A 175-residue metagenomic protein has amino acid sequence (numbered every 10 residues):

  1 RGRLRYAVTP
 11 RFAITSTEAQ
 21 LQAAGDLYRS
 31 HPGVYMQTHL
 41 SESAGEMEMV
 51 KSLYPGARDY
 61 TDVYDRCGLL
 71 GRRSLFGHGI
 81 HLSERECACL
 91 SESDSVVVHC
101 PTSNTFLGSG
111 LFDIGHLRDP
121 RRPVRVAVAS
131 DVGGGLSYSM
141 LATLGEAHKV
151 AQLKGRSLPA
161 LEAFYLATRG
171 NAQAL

Functional and structural regions predicted by a protein language model:
R1-V96, G108-V126: Histidine/acidic residue-rich metal-binding segments in metalloenzymes
E42, P101-T105, D131-G134: Short, acidic/turn-prone active-site loops that include or flank metal/cofactor- and phosphate-binding residues
R66-R73, I114-L175: His/Asp/Glu-enriched, well-ordered alpha-helical/loop segment that forms or immediately abuts the divalent-metal
G79, C100, A147-K149: Generic beta-structure capping elements
